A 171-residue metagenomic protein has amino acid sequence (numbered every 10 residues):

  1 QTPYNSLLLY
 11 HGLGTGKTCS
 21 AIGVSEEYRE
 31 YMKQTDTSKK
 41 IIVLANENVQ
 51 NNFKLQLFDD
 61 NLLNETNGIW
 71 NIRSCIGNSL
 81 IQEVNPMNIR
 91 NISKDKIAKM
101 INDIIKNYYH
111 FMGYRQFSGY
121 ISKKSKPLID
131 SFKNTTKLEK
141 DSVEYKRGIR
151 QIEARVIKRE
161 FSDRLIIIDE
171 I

Functional and structural regions predicted by a protein language model:
Q1-L8, L13, T18-I171: SF2 helicase/translocase NTPase motor core, specifically the RecA-like lobe 1 inter-motif segment between Walker
